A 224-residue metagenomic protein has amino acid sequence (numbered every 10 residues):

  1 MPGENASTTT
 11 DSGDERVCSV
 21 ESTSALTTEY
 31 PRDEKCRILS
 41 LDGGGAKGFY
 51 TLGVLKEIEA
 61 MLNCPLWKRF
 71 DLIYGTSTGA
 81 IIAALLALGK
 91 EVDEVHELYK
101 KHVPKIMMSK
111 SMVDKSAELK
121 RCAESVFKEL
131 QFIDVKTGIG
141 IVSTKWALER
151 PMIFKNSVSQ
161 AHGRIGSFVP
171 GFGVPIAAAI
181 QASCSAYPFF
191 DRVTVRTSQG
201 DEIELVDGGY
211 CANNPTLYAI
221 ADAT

Functional and structural regions predicted by a protein language model:
M1-R32: Cytosolic, low-complexity regulatory segments enriched in Ser/Pro/Gly with interspersed Lys/Arg in eukaryotic signaling
D11-S22, G45-L52, F172-F189: An acidic intrinsically disordered interaction segment
C18, R32-S40, A46-F127, G166 (+1 more regions): Patatin-like phospholipase
S24-P31, L62-W67, E124-I139, T194: Surface-exposed acidic, glycine-flexible loop patches that form ligand/cofactor-binding and adhesion interfaces
L41-D42, V142: Short hydrophobic segments within beta-strands
G43-G44, G208: Glycine-rich Rossmann-fold phosphate-binding loop(s) that bind the pyrophosphate of adenine dinucleotide cofactors
D134-T224: Active-site gating loop/helix substructures
